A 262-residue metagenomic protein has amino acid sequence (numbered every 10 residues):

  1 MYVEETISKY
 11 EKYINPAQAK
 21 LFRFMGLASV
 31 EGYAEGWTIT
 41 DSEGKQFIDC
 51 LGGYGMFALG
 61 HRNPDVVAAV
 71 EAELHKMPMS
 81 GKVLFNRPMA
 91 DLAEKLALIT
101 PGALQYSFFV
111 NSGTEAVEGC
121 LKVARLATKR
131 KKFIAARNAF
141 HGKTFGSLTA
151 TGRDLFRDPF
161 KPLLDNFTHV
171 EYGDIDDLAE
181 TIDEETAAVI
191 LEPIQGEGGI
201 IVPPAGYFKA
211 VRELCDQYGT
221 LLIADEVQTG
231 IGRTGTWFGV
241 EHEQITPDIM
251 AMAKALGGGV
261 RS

Functional and structural regions predicted by a protein language model:
M1-E35, K95, E171: Active-site-adjacent loop/helix segments that line or gate small-molecule/cofactor pockets in enzymes
Q18, Q46-R130, I134: Glycine-rich loop-to-alpha-helix module at the N-terminal edge of alpha/beta enzyme cores
A28-I48: Active-site and channel-lining beta-strand-loop segments that bind or position nucleotide-derived/phosphorylated
E94-A188: PLP-dependent aspartate aminotransferase-fold enzymes
D183, I201-G235: Catalytic PLP-binding core of fold-type I/II PLP enzymes
T186-I200: Short acidic, glycine-rich surface-loop motifs adjacent to enzyme active sites
H242-S262: Active-site PLP attachment segment
